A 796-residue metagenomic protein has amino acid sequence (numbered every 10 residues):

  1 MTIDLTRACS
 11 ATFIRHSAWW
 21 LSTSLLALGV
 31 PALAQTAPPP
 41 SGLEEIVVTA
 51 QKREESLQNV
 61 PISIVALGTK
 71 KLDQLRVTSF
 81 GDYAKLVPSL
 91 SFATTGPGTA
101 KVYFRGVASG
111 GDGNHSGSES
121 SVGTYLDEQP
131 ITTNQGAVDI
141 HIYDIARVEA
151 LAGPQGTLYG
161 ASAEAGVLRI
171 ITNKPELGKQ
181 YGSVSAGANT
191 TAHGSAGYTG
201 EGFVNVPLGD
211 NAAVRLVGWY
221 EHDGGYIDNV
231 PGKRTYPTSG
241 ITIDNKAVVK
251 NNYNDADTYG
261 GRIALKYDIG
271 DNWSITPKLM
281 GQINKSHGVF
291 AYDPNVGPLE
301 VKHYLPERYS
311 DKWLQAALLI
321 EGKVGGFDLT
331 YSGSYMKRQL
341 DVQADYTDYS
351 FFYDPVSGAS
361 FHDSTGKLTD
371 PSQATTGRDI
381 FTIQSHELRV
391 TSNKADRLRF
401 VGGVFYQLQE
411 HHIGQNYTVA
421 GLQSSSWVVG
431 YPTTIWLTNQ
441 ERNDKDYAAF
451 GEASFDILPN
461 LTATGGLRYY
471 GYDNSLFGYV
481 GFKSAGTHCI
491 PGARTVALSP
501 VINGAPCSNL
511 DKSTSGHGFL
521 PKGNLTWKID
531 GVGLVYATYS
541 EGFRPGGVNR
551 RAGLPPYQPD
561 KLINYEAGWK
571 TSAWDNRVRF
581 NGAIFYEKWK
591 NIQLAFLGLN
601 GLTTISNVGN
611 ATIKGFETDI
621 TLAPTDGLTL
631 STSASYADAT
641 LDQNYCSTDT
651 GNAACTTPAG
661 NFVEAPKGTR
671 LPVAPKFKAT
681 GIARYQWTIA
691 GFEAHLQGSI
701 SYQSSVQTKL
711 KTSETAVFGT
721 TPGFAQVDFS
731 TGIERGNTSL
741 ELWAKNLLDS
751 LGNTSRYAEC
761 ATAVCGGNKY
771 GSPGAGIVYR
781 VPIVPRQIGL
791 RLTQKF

Functional and structural regions predicted by a protein language model:
T2-D4, S701-K711, G732-F796: C-terminal beta-signal and adjacent terminal beta-strands/loops of Gram-negative outer-membrane beta-barrel proteins
F80, K101-Y103, Y125, A150 (+2 more regions): N-terminal periplasmic accessory domains that precede and gate Gram-negative outer-membrane beta-barrel machines
N114-H115, S121-V122, D127-P154, G200-G202: Short acidic/polar hinge/loop motifs at secondary-structure boundaries that mediate gating or recognition
A192-S286, K312-Q315, F381-H386, V390-Q407 (+4 more regions): Transmembrane beta-barrel wall of Gram-negative outer-membrane proteins
E201, L319-T347, K528-R544, P556-A623 (+1 more regions): Membrane-embedded beta-barrel scaffold of Gram-negative outer-membrane proteins
I227-N252, H287-Y304, D345-T376, N416-N439 (+6 more regions): Solvent-exposed loop segments that connect transmembrane elements
K266-G270, V390-N393, F405-Q407, Q440-E587 (+1 more regions): Structural signature of Gram-negative outer-membrane beta-barrels, strongest in the C-terminal barrel of TonB-dependent
F400-V401, P459-A463, Y586, N607-L710 (+1 more regions): Gram-negative outer-membrane beta-barrel transporters
